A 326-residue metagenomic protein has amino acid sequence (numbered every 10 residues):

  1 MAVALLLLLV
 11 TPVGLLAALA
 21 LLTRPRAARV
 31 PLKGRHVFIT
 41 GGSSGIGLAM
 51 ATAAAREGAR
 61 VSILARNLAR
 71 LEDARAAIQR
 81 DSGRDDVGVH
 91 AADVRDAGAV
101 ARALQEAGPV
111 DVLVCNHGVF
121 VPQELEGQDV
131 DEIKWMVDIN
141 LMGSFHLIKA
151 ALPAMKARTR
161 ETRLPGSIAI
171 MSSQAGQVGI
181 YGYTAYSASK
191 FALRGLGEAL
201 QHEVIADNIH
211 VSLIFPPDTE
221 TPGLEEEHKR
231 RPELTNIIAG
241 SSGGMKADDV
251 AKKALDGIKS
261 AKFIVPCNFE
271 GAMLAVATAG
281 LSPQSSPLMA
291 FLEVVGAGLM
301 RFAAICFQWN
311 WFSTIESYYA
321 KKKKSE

Functional and structural regions predicted by a protein language model:
H36, S43-S44: Conserved glycine-rich cofactor-binding loop
E57-D73: Conserved glycine-rich Rossmann-like NAD(P)H-binding loop of the short-chain dehydrogenase/reductase
L68-A69, A91-R102, V130: The beta1-alpha1 cofactor-binding region of Rossmann-like NAD(H)/NADP(H)-dependent oxidoreductases
E124-L125, D129-K134: Substrate-binding pocket helix/loop in short-chain dehydrogenase/reductase
I148, S189: Active-site helix of classical SDR
S173: Residue(s) in the substrate-gating loop at a strand-loop-helix junction that position the organic substrate next
H202-S286: SDR active-site lid
